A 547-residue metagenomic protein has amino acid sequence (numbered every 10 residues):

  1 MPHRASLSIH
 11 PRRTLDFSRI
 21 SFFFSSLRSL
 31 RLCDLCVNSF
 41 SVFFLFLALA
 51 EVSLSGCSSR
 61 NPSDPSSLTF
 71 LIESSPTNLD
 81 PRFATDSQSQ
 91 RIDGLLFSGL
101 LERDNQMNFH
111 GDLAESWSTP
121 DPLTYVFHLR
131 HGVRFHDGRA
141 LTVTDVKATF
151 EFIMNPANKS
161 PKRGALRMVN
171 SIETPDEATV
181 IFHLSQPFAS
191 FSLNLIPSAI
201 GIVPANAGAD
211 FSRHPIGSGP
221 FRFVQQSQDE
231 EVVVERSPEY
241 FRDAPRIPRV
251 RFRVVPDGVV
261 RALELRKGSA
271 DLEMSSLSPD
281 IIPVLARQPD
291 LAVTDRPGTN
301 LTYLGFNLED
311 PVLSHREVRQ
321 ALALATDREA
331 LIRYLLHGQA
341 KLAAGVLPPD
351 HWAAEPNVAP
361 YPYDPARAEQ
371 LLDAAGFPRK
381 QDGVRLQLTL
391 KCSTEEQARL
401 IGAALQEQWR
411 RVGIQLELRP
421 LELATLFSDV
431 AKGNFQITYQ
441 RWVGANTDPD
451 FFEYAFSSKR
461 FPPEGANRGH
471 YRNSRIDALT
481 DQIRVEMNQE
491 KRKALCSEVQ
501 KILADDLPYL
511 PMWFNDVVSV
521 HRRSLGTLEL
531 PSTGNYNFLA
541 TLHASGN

Functional and structural regions predicted by a protein language model:
R60, Q228, A375-G444, Q489 (+1 more regions): Ligand/substrate-recognition segments at binding pockets and active sites
I72-D121, E151, H214-S218: N-terminal lobe/hinge region of extracytoplasmic solute-binding protein
N108, P187, L193-P245, R249 (+3 more regions): Gly/Pro-rich hinge or "lid" segments in bacterial periplasmic/extracellular proteins
S118, V126-H128, K162-P204: Surface-exposed binding/hinge segments that line and control ligand-binding clefts or catalytic entry sites
V126, Q415-L426, Y454-R523, N547: Extracytoplasmic/peripheral linker and loop segments enriched in polar/acidic and small residues with frequent Thr/Pro
A209, P238-P283, Q406-E407, Q415-E417: Ligand-site clamp/hinge motif
R236, S314-E407, R472, L479 (+1 more regions): Append "and occasionally in soluble cytosolic enzymes with long acidic Gly/Pro-rich linkers
S519-N547: Long beta-strand-rich cores associated with HINT superfamily self-processing modules
